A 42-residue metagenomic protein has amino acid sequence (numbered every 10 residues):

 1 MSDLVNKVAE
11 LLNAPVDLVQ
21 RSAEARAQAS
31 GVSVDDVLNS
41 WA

Functional and structural regions predicted by a protein language model:
M1-L18: N-terminal acidic leader/helix
L18-A42: Short, charge-rich amphipathic interface segments used for partner binding and complex assembly
